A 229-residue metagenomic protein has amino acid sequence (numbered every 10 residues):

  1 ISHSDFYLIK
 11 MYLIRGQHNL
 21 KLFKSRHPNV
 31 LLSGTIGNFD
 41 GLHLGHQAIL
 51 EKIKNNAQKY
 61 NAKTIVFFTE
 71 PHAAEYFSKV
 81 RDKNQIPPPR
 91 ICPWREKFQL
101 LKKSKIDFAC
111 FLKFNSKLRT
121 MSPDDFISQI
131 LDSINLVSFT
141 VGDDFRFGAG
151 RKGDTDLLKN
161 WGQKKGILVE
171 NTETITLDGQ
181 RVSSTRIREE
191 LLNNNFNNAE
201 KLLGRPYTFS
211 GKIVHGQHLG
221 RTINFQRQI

Functional and structural regions predicted by a protein language model:
I1-K10: N-terminal amphipathic/basic-hydrophobic helices that include classical n-h-c signal peptides and signal-anchor
I9-I36: Positively charged, low-complexity intrinsically disordered leader regions
T35-I53: Di-metal (Zn2+ and/or Mg2+/Mn2+) metal-binding site signature of metallo-dependent hydrolases with the MBL/beta-CASP
I36, A57-K79, Q85: ATP-dependent adenylation/pyrophosphate-handling site
L50-Q58, K159, Q163: Surface-exposed amphipathic alpha-helices with a cationic face
A73-D143, F147-K165: N-terminal Rossmann-like or analogous alpha/beta NTP/dinucleotide-binding catalytic cores that position adenine
D124-I229: Active-site cores that bind ATP or allylic diphosphates and position pyrophosphate for catalysis
